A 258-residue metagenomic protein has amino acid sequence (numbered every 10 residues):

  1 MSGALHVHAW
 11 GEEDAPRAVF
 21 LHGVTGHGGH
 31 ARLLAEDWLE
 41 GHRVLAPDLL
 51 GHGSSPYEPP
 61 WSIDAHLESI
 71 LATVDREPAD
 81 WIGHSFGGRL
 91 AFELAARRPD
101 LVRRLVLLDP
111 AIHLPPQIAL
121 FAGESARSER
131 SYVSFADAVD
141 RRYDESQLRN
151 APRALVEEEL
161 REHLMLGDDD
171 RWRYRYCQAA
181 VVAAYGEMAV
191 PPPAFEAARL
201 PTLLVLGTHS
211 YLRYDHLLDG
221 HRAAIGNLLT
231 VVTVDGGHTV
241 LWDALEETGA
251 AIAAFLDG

Functional and structural regions predicted by a protein language model:
H8-P56: Conserved HGGG/HGGXW glycine-rich cap/lid loop of the alpha/beta-hydrolase fold
W10, L45-I82, A250: Active-site loop/oxyanion-hole signature of alpha/beta-hydrolase fold enzymes
E36, P201-G236: Conserved loop-alpha-helix segment in the C-terminal half of the alpha/beta-hydrolase fold that carries the catalytic
D48-G53, A111, G236-G237: Short beta-to-alpha linker loops that shape the active-site pocket of alpha/beta-hydrolase fold enzymes
G83, G87, A91: Gly/Ala-rich beta-loop-alpha elbow adjacent to hydrolase catalytic centers
A96, R103-A136: Flexible "cap/lid" loop of the alpha/beta hydrolase fold
V133-A189: Conserved alpha/beta-hydrolase catalytic His-Asp/Glu region
G236-L245: Catalytic histidine-centered segment of alpha/beta-hydrolase-like enzymes
